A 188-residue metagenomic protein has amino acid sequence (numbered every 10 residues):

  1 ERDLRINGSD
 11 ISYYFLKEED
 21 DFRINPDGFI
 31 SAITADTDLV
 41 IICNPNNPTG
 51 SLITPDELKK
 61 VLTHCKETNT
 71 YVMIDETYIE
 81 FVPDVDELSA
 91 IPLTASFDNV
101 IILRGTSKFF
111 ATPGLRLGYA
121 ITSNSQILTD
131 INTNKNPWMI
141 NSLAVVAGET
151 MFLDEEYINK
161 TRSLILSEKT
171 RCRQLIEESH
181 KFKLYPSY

Functional and structural regions predicted by a protein language model:
E1-S9, W138: Substrate-binding/gating loop at the entrance of the active-site cleft, primarily in PLP-dependent aminotransferase-like
N7-G8, S96-F97, H180: Short, structured coil segments at secondary-structure junctions
D10, Y71, K183: Residue-level detector of anion-binding/catalytic polar loops
D10-K17: Short beta-strand->loop structural element characteristic of the AMP-binding/adenylate-forming
Y13, R23-D36, P48-V72, E76-F109: Active-site pre-lysine segment of PLP-dependent enzymes
L39-I41, M73, Y119-I121: Structural motif
N99-E178, F182-Y185: PLP-dependent aminotransferase class I/II
